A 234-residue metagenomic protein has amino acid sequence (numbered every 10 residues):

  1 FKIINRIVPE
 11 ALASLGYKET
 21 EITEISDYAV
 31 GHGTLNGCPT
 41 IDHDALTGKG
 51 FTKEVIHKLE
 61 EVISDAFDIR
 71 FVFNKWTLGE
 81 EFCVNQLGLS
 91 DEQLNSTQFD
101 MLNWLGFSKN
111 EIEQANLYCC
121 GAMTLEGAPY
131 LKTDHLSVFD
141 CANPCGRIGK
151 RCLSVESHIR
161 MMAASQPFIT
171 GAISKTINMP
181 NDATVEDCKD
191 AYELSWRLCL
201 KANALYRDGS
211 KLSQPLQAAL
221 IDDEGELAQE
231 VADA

Functional and structural regions predicted by a protein language model:
F1-E226: Catalytic alpha/beta core of large soluble enzyme barrels
Q229-A234: NTP/phosphate- and nucleic-acid-binding module
